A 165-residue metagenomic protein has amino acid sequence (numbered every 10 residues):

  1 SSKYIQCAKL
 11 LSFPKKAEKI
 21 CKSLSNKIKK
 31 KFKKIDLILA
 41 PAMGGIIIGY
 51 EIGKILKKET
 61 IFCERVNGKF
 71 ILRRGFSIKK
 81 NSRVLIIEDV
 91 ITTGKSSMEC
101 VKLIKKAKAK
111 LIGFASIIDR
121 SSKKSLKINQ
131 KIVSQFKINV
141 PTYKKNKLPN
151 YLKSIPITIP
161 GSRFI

Functional and structural regions predicted by a protein language model:
S1-I165: PRPP-associated nucleotide enzymes
